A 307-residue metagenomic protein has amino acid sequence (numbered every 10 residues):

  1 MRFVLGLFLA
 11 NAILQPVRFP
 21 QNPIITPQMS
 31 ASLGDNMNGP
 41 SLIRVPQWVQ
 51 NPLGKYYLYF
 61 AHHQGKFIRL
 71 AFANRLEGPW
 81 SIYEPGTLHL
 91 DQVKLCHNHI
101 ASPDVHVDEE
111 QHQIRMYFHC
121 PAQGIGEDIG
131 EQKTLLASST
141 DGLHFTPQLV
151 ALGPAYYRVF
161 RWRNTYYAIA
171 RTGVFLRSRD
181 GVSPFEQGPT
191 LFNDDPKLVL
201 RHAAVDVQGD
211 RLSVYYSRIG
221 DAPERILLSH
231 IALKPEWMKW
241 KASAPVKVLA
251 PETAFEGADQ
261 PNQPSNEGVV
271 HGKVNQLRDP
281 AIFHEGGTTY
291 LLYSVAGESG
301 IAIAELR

Functional and structural regions predicted by a protein language model:
M1-G6: Sec-dependent signal peptide recognition, specifically the positively charged N-region followed immediately by
F8-S102, H106-N275, H284-R307: Beta-rich carbohydrate-recognition and catalytic domains
P280: Donor-nucleotide binding loops and adjacent catalytic segments primarily of GT-B fold Leloir glycosyltransferases
